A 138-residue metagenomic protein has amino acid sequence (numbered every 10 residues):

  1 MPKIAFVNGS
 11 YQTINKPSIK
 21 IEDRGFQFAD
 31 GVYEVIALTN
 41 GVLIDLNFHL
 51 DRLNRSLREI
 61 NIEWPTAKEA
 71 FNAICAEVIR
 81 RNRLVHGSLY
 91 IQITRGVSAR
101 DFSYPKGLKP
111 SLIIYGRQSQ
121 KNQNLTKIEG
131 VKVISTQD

Functional and structural regions predicted by a protein language model:
M1-D138: Conserved alpha/beta cores of soluble small-molecule-handling proteins
